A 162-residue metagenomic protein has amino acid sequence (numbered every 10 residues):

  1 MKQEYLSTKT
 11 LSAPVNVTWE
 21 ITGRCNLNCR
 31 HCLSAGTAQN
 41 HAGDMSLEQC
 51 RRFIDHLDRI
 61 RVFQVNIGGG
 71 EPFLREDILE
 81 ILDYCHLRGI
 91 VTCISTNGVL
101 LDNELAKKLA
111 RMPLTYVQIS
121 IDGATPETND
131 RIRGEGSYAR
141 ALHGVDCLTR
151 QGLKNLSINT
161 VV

Functional and structural regions predicted by a protein language model:
M1-Y116: Conserved alpha-helical substructure of the radical SAM core
G36-H41, T125-I132: A short acidic, helix-capping loop that chelates divalent metal ions and anchors anionic groups
V65-N66, I121, L156-T160: Short beta-strands and strand-loop turn motifs
E71, R88, I132, G144-C147: Short alpha-helical scaffold segments that flank and stabilize functional sites
T92, G144-V162: Conserved strand-turn element in the central/C-terminal portion of the radical SAM core barrel that lines
N97-G98, I121-A124, V161: Histidine-centered beta-alpha loop that forms part of the nucleotide-sugar donor binding/catalytic region in diverse
S137-Y138: Charged helix-capping and loop-helix junction motifs
